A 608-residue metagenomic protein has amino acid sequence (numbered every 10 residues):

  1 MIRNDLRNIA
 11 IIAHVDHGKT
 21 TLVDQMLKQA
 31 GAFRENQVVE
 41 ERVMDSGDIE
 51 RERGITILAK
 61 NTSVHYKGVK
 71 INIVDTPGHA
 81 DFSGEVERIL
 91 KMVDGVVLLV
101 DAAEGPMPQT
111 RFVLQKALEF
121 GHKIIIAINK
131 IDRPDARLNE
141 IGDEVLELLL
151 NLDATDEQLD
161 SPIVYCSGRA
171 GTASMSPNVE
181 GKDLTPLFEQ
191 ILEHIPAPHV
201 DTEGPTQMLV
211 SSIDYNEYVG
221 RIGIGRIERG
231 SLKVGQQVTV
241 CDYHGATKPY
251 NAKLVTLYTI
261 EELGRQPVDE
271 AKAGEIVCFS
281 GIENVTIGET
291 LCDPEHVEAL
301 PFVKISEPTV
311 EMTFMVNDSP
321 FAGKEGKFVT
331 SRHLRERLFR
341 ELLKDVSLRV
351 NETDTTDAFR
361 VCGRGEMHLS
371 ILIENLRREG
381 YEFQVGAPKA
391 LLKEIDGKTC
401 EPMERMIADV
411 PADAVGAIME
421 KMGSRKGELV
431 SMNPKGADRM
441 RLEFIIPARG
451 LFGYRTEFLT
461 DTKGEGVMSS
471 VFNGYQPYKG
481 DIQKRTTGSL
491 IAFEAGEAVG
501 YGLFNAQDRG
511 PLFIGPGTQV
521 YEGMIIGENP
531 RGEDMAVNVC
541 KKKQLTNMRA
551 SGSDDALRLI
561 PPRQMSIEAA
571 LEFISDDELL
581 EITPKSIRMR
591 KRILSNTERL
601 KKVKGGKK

Functional and structural regions predicted by a protein language model:
M1-K608: Structural and coupling elements of P-loop NTPases
